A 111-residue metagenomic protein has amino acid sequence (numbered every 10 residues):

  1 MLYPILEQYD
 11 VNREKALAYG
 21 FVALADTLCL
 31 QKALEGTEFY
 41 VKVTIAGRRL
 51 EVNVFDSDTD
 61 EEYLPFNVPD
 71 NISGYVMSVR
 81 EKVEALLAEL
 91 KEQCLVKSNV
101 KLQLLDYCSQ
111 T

Functional and structural regions predicted by a protein language model:
M1-P4, N53-T111: Intrinsically disordered, low-complexity regulatory regions enriched in serine/threonine/proline and acidic residues
Y9-R49, D60, T111: Ser/Thr-rich, low-complexity intrinsically disordered terminal regions
